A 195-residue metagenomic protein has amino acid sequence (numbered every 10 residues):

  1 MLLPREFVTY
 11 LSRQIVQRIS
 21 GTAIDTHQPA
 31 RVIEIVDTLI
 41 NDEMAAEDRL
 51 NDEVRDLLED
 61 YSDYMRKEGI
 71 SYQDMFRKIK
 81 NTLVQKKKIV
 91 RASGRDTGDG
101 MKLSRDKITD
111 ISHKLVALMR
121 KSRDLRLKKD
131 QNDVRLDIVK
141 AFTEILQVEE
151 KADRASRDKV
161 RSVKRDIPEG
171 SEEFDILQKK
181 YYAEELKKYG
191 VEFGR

Functional and structural regions predicted by a protein language model:
L2-G100, D110, L118-E144, A155-R161: Charged, amphipathic alpha-helical regulatory modules used for macromolecular assembly or allosteric control
A152-R195: Alpha-helical oligomerization segments
